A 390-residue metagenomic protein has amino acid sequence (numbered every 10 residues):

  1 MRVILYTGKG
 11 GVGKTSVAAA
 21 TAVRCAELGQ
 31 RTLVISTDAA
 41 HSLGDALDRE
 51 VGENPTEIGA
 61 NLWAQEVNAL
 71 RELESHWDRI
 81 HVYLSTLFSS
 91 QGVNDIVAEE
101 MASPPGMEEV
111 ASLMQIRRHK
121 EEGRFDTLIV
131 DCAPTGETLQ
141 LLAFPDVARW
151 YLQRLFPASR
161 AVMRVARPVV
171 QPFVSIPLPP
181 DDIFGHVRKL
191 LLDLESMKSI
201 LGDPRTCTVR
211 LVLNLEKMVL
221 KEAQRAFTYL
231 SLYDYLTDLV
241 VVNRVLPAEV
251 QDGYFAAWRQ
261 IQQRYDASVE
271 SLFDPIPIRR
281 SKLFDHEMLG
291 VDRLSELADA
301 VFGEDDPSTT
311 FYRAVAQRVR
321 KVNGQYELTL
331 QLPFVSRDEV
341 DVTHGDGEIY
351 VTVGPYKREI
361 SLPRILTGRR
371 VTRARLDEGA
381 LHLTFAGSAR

Functional and structural regions predicted by a protein language model:
M1-V12, S16-E195: Nucleotide-state-sensitive switch-loop elements of NTP-binding domains
L5-T7, V34, W63-E66, I129 (+7 more regions): Structured core elements
A39, P134-T135, S336, G347 (+1 more regions): A generic "binding-loop/recognition-motif" signal
E109, L113-Q115, L330-F334, T343-D346 (+1 more regions): Charge-patterned, long linear interaction tracts outside catalytic cores
L194-R337, Y350, P355-K357, S361 (+1 more regions): C-terminal lobe/tail of nucleotide-utilizing enzymes
K321, H344-G345, L376: Generic beta-strand structural signal
D338, T367-A389: Beta-rich strand-turn-strand
E339-G347, R364-I365: Extended Gly/Ser/Thr-rich low-complexity repeat segments, especially those forming or decorating extracellular
